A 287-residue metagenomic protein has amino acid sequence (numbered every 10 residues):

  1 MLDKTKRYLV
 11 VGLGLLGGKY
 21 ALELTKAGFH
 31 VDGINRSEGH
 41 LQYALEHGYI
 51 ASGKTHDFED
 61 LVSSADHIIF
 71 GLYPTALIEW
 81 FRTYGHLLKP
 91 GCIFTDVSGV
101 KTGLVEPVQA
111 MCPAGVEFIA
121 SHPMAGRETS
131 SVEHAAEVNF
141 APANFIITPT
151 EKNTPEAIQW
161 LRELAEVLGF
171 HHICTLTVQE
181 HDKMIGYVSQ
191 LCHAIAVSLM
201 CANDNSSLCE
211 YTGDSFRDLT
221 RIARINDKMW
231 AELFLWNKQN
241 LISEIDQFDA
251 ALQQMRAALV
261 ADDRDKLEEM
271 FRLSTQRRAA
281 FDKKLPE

Functional and structural regions predicted by a protein language model:
M1-S63, H67: NAD(P)+-binding Rossmann beta1-loop-alpha1 motif at the extreme N-terminus of oxidoreductases
R7, H30-D32, E117, N144 (+1 more regions): Residues at the starts of beta-strands that form the adenosine-phosphate
R36, L72-Y73, V97: Short beta->alpha hinge that forms the Motif I/post-I loop of the SAM-binding pocket
F58-L88, C92-I93: Rossmann-like NAD(P)-binding element
W80-E133: Rossmann-like NAD(P)(H) cofactor-binding subdomain of soluble oxidoreductases
E137-I222: Internal alpha-helical scaffold of NAD(P)-dependent oxidoreductase catalytic cores
S207-R277: Interdomain hinge/lid region at the active-site interface of Rossmann-like NAD(P)-dependent oxidoreductases
